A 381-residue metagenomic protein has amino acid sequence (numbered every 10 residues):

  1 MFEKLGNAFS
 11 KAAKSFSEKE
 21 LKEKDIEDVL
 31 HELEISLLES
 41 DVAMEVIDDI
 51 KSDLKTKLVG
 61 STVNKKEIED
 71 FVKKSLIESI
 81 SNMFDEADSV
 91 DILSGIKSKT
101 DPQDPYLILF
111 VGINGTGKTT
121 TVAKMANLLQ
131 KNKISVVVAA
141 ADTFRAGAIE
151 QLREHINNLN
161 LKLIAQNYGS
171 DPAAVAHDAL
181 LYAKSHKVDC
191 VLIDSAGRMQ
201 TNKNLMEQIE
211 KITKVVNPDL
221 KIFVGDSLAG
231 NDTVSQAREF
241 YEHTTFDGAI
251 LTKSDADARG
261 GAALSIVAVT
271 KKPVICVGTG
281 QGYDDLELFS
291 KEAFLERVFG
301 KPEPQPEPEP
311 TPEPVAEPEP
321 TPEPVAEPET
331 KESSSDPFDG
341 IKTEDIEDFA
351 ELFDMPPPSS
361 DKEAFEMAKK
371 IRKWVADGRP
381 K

Functional and structural regions predicted by a protein language model:
M1, G115, T143-F144, Q200-K203 (+1 more regions): Short acidic/polar alpha-helix capping motifs at helix-coil junctions
M1-E20, D339-G340, R372-K381: Polybasic, Ser/Thr-rich amphipathic helices
K4-A141, A148-Y168, A176-A183, D189-I193: Primarily NTPase-proximal linker/entry elements flanking Walker-type ATP/GTP-binding cores
A12, L33, L54, S79 (+5 more regions): Alpha-helix boundary/capping residues
D41, D142, D194, D226 (+1 more regions): Acidic active-site catalytic centers that drive phospho-/nucleotidyl reactions and related ester hydrolyses
A43, D247-E319, E323, E327-W374 (+1 more regions): C-terminal lobe/tail of nucleotide-utilizing enzymes
D171-S185, Q200-E303: Conserved catalytic-core segment of NTP-binding enzymes
A196-R198: Short glycine-rich anion-binding loops that position phosphate/pyrophosphate groups of nucleotides and phosphorylated
